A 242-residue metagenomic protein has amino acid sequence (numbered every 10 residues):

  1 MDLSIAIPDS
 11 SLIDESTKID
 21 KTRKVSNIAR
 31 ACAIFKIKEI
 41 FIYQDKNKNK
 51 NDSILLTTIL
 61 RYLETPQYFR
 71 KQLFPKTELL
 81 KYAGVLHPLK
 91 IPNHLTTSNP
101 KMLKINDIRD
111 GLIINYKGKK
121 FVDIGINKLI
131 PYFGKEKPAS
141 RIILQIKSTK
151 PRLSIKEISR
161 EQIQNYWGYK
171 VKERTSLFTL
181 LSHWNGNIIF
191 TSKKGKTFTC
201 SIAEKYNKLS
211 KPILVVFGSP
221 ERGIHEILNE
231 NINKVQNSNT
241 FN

Functional and structural regions predicted by a protein language model:
M1-N242: Post-transcriptional modification and biogenesis factors for structured RNAs of the translation apparatus
